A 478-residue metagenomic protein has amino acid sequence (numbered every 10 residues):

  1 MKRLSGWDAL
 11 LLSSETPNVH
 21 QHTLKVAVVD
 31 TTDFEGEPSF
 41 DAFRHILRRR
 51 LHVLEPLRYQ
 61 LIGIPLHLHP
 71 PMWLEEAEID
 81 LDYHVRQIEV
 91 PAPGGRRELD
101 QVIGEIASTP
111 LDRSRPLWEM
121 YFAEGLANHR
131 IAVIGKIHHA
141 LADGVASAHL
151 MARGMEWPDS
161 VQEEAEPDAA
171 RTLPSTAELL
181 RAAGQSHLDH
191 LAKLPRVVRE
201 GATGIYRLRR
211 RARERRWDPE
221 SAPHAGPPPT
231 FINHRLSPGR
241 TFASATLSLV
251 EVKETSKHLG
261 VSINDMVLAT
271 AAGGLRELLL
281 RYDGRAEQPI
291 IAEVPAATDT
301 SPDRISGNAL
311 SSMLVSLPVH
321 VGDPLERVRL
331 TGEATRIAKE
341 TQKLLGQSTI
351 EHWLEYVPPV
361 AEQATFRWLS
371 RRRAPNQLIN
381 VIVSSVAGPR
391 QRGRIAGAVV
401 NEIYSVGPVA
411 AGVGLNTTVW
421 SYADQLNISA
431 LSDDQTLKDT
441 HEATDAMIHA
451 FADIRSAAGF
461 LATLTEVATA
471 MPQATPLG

Functional and structural regions predicted by a protein language model:
M1-D8, L24-P38, R44-V413, T417-I448 (+1 more regions): Soluble acyl-CoA-dependent acyltransferase catalytic core bearing the H(X)4D motif
